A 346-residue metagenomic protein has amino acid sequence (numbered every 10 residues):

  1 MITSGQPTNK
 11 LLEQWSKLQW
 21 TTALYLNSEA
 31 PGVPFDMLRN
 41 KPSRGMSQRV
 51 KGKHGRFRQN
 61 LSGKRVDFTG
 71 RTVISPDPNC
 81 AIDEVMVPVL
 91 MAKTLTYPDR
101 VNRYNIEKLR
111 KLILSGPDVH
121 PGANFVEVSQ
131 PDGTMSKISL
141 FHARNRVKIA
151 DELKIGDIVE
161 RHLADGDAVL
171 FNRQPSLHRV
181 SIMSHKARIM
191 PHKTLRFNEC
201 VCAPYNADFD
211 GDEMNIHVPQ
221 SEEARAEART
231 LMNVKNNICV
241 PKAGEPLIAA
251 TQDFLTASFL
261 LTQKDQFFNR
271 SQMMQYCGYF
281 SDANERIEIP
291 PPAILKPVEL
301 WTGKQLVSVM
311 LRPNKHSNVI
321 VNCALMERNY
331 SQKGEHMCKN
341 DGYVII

Functional and structural regions predicted by a protein language model:
M1-R229, N233-I238, E288-I346: Core mixed alpha/beta domains of very large multi-subunit molecular machines
G166, C239-I248: Flexible, glycine/charged-enriched surface loops at secondary-structure junctions
D208, A250-T251: Alpha-helical architecture
G211-D212, E245, S258: Gly/Ser/Thr-rich helix-start
L255-A257, R286: N-terminal cationic and glycine-rich segments that engage phosphates or anionic surfaces
Q266-I289: Phosphate/diphosphate-binding loops
